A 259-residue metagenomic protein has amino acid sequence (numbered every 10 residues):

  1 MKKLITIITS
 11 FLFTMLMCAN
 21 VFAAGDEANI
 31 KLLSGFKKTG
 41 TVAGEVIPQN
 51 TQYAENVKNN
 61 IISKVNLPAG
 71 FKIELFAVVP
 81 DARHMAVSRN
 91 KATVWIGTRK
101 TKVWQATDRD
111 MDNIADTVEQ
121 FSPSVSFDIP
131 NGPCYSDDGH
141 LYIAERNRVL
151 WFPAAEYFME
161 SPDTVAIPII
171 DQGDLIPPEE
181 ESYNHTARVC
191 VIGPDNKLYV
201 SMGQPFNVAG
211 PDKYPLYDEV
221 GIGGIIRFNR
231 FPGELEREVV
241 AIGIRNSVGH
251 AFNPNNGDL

Functional and structural regions predicted by a protein language model:
M1-F11: Bacterial N-terminal signal peptides that target proteins for export
T9-N20: Bacterial N-terminal signal peptides
A23-L259: Beta-propeller domains with acidic blade repeats across secreted/periplasmic ectodomains and cytosolic WD/CNH propellers
